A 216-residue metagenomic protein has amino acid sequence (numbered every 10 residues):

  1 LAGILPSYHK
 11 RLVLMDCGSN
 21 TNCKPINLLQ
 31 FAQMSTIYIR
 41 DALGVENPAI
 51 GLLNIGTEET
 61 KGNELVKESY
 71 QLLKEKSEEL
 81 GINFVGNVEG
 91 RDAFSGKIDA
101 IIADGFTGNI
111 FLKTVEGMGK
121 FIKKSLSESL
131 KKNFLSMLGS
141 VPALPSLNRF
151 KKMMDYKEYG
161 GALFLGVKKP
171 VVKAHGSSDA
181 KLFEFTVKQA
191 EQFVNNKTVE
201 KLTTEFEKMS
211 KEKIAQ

Functional and structural regions predicted by a protein language model:
L1-K10, L14, K97-I101, G105-A215: Glycine-rich phosphate/nucleotide-binding loop
H9-V13, C17, C23, P48: Active-site histidine-anchored catalytic micro-motif
S19-T21, N54-E59, V88-D92, D104-G108 (+2 more regions): Glycine-rich beta-alpha junction loops
T21-G90, D99: Glycine-rich phosphate/diphosphate-binding loop of Rossmann-like nucleotide-binding domains
E75-E79, K211-Q216: Polar low-complexity intrinsically disordered regions
